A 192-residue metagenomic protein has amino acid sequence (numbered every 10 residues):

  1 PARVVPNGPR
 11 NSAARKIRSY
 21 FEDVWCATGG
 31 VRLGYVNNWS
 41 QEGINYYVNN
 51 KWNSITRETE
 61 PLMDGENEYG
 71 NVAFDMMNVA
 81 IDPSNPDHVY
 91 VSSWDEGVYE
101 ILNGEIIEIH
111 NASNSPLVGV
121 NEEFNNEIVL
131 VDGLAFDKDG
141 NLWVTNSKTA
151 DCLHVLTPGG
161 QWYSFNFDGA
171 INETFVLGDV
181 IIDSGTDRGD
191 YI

Functional and structural regions predicted by a protein language model:
P1-I192: Carboxylate-rich, polar loop motifs that coordinate divalent cations or form catalytic acidic clusters
